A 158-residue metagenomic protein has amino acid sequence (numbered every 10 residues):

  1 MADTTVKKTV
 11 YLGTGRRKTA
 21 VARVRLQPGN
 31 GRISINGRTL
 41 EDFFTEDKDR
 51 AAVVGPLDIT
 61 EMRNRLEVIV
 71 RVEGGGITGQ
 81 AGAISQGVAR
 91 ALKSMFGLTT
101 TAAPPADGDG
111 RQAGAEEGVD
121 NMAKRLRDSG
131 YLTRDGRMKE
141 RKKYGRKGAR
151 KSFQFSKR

Functional and structural regions predicted by a protein language model:
A2-R16, A22-E73, T78, G82 (+1 more regions): Structured, basic alpha/beta domains of bacterial-type, RNA-associated proteins
